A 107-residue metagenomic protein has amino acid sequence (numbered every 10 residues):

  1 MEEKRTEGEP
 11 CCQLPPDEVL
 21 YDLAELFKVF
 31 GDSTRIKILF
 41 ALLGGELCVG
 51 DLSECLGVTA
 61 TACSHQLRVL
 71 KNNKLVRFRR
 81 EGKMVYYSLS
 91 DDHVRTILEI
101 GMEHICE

Functional and structural regions predicted by a protein language model:
M1-P15: Long, low-complexity, charged/polar intrinsically disordered regions in eukaryotic proteins
E7-G8, T59, M102: Secretory pathway export signals and precursors
C11, D22-L23, F27, S88-E107: Conserved segment of winged-helix/HTH DNA-binding domains
E18-T61, V85-D92: N-terminal helix-turn-helix DNA-binding core of bacterial DNA-binding proteins
E54, H65, K71-N72: Alpha-helical residues within the helix-turn-helix
A60-A62, Q66-L67, R80: Recognition helix of helix-turn-helix DNA-binding domains
K71-E81, S88: Beta-hairpin "wing" of winged helix-turn-helix
